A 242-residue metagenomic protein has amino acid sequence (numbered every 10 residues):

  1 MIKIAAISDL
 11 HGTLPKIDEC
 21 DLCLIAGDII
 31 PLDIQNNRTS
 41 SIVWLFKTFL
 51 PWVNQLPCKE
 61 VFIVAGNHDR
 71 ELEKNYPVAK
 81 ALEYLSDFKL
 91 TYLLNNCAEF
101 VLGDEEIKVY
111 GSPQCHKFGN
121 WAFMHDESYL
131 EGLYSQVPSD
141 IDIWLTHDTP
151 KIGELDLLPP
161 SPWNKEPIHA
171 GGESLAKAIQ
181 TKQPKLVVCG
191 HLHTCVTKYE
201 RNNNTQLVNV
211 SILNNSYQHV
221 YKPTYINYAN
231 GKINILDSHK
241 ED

Functional and structural regions predicted by a protein language model:
M1-I4, A98-G111, S139, I143 (+2 more regions): Beta-strand-turn-beta hairpins that frame and shape the catalytic cleft of phosphate-ester-processing enzymes
A6-S8, C23-D28, E60-N67, L93-N95 (+4 more regions): Active-site neighborhood of phospho(di)ester-bond hydrolases with catalytic His/Asp-centered motifs
I7-L102: Core catalytic region of metal-dependent phosphoesterases/phosphodiesterases, especially metallo-beta-lactamase-like
H11-K16, I30-I34, N67-N75, C97-V101 (+4 more regions): Active-site environment of divalent metal-dependent phosphoester hydrolases
I17, V53-C58, E83-S86, V137-P138 (+2 more regions): Short, conserved loop/helix-junction motifs that constitute active-site signature segments in enzyme catalytic cores
E60-I63, G153-G231: Conserved beta-sheet core of the metallophosphoesterase superfamily
E105-I143, N164-E173: Binuclear metal-dependent hydrolase catalytic cores centered on His/Asp/Glu-rich metal-binding motifs
S139-P160: Short acidic, glycine-rich surface-loop motifs adjacent to enzyme active sites
